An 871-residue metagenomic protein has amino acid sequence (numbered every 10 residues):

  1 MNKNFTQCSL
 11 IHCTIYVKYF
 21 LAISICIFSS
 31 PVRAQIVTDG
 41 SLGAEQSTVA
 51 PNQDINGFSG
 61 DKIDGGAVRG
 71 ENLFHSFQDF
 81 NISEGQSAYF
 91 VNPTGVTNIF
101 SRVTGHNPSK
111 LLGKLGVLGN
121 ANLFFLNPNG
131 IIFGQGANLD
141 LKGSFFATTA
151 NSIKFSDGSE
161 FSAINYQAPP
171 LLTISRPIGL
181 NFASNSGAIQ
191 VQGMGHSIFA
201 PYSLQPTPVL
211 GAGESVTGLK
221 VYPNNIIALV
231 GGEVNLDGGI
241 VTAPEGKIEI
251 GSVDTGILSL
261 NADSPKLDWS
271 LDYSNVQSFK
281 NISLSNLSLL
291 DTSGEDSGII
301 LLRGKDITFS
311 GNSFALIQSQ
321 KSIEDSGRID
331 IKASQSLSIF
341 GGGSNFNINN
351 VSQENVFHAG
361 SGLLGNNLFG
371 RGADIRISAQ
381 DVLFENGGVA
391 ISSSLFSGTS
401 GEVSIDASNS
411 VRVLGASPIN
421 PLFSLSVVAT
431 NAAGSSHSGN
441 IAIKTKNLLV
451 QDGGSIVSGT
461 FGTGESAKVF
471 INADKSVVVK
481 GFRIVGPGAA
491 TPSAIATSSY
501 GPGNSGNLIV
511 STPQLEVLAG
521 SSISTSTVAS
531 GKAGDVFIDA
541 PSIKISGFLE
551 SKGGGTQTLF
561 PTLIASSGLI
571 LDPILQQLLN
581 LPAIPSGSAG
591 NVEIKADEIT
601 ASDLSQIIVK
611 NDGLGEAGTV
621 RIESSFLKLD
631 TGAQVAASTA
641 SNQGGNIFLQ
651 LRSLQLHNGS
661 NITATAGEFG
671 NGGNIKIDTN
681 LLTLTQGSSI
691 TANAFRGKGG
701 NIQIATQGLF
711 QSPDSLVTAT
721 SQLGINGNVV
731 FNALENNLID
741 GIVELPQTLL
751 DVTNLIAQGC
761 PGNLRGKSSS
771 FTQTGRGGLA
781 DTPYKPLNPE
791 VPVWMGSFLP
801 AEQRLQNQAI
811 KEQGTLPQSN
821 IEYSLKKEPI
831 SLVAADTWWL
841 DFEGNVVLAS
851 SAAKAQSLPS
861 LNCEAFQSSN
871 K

Functional and structural regions predicted by a protein language model:
N2-K871: Extracellular and secretory-pathway beta-repeat/beta-biased strand scaffolds
